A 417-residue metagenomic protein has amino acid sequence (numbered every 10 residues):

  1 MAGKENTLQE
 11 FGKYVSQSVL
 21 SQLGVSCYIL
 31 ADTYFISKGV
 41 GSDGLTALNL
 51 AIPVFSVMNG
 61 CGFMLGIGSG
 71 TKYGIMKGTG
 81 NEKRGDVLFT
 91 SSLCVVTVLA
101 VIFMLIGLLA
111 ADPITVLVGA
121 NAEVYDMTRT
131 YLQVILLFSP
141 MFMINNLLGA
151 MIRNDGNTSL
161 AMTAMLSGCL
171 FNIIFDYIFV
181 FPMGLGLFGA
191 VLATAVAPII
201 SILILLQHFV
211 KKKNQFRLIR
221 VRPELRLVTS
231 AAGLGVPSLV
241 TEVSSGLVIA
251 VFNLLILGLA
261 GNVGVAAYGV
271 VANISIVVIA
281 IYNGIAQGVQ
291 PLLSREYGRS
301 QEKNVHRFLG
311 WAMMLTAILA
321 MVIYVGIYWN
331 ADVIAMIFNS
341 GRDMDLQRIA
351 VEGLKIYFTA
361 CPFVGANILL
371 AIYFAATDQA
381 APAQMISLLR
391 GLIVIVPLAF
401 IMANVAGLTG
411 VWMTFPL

Functional and structural regions predicted by a protein language model:
M1-S18, Y73-F138, P182-V236, L293-A360 (+1 more regions): Short alpha-helical transmembrane segments in multi-pass integral membrane proteins
G3-V40, P53-G68, K72, T97-M104 (+4 more regions): N-terminal transmembrane alpha-helices
K13-D32, V134, N145, G168 (+4 more regions): Transmembrane helical elements of multi-pass membrane transporters/channels
S18, Q22, Y34, T71 (+14 more regions): Transmembrane alpha-helix boundary and packing residues in multipass membrane permease domains and related
V19, L23, C27, A31 (+15 more regions): Generic alpha-helical transmembrane segments of integral inner-membrane proteins, especially permease/transport modules
C27-T46, T115-A122, I178-L185, G246-N273 (+3 more regions): Helix-terminus/linker motif at the lipid-water interface of multi-pass membrane proteins
L45-L105, F142-A161, A267-V325, W329-A331 (+1 more regions): Small-residue-rich hydrophobic transmembrane alpha-helices
G66, V134-R153, A161-N172, A190-L205 (+4 more regions): Short runs within selected transmembrane alpha-helices of multi-pass transporters and secretion channels
